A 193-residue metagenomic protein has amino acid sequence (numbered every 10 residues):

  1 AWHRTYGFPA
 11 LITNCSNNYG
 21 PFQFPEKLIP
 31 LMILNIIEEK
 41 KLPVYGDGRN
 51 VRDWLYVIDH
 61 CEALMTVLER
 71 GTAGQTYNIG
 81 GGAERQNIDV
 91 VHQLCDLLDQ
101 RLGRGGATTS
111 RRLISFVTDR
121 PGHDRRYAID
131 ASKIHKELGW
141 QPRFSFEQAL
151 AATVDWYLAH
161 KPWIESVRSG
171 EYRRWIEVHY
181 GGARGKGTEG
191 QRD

Functional and structural regions predicted by a protein language model:
A1-P21, G106: Conserved beta-loop-beta element that borders a ligand/cofactor-binding pocket
T5-P9, P25-E26, R70-G71: Short coil/turn segments at alpha/beta junctions that flank glycine-rich nucleotide-binding fingerprints
I12, P30, L34-K186, G190-D193: C-terminal substrate-binding subdomain of Rossmann-fold SDR/epimerase-dehydratase oxidoreductases
G20, F24, D53-Y56: Active-site helix-initiating loop/hinge in glycosyltransferases
